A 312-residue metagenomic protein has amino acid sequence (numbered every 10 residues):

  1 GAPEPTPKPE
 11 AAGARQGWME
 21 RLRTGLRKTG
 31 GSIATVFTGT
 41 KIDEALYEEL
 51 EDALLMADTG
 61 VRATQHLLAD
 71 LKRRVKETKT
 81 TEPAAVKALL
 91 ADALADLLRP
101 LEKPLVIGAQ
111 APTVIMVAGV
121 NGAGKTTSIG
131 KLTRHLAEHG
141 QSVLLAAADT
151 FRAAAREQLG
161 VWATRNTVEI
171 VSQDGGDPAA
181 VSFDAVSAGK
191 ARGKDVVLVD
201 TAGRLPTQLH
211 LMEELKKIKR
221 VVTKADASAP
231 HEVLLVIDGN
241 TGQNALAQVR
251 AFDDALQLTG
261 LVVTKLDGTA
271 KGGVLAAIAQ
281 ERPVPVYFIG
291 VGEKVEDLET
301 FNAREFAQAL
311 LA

Functional and structural regions predicted by a protein language model:
G1-R15: Long, low-complexity intrinsically disordered regions
G13-T201: Primarily NTPase-proximal linker/entry elements flanking Walker-type ATP/GTP-binding cores
R156-Q158, D177-R192, P206-A312: Conserved catalytic-core segment of NTP-binding enzymes
